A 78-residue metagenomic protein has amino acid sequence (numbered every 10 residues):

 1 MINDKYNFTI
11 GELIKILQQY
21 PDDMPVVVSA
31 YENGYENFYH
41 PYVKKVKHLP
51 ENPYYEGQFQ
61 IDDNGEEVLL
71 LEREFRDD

Functional and structural regions predicted by a protein language model:
I2-D4, D22-D78: Detector for the mature cores of small, proteolytically processed and post-translationally modified peptide effectors
Y6-Q18: DNA replication sliding-clamp ring fold and its partner-interaction surfaces
